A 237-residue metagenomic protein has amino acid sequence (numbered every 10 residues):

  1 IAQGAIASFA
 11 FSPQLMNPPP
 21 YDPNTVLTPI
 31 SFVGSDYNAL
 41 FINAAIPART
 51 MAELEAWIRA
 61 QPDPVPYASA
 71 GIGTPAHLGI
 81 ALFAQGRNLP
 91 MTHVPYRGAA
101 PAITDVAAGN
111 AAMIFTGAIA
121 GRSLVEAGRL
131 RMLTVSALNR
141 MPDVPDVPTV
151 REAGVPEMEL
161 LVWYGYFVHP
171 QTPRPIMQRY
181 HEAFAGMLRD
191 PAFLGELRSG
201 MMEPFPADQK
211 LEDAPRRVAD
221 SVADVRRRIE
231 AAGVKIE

Functional and structural regions predicted by a protein language model:
I1-Q3, A7, Q61-V65, L89 (+3 more regions): Alpha-to-beta junction loops
A2-S8, A99, T116-G121, S136-L138 (+2 more regions): Beta->alpha turn/N-cap motifs
A7, A76, R217-S221: Hydrophobic/aromatic residues within well-ordered alpha-helical segments
F9, P13-P101, V150, W163-R198: Hinge/capping helix and adjacent helix->loop/strand transition within the periplasmic-binding protein
D22-F32, A68, P90-V94, A112-M113 (+2 more regions): Short beta-strand->loop
A81-G86, A100-N110, I119-A127, V218: Short helices/loops that flank or line small-molecule/ion binding pockets
G86-L89, R174-E237: An extracytoplasmic/periplasmic, membrane-proximal ligand-sensing/linker region
